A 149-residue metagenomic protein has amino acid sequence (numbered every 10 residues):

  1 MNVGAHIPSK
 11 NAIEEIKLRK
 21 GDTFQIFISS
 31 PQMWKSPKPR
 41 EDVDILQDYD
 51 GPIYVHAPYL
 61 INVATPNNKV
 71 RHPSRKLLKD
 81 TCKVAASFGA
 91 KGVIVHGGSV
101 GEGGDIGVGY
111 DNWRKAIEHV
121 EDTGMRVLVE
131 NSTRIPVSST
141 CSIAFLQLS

Functional and structural regions predicted by a protein language model:
M1-D80: N-terminal pre-domain/capping segments
V63-S149: Active-site acidic/histidine proton-transfer and metal-coordination neighborhood in alpha/beta enzyme cores
